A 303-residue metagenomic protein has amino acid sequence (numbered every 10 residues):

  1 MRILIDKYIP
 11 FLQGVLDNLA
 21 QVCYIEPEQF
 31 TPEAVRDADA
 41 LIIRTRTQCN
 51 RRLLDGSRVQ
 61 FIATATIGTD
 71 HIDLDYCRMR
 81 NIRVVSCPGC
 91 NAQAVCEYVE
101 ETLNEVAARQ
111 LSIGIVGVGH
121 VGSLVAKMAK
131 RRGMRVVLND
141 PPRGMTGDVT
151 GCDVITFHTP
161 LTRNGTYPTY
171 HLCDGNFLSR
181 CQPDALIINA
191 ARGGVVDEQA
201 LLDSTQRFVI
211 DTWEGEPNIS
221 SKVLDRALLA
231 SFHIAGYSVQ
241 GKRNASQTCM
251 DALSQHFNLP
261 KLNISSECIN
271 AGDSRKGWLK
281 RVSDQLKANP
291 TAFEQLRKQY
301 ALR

Functional and structural regions predicted by a protein language model:
M1-A38: N-terminal glycine-/charge-rich "phosphate-binding" loop or analogous flexible N-terminal tail
K7, P88, C96, L111-K130: Glycine-rich adenosine-cofactor-binding loop
P10, R131-G147: NAD(P)-binding Rossmann-fold cofactor-contacting core
E26-R36, D140-C152: Short acidic low-complexity segments
A40-A107: Phosphate/diphosphate ligand-binding glycine-rich loop within oxidoreductases
C96-L111, R132, S246-Q255: Oxidoreductase and adenylate-handling cofactor-binding alpha/beta cores
P142-S221: Rossmann-like adenosine-cofactor binding region
D184, A191-R303: Rossmann-like dinucleotide-binding domain for NAD(H)/NADP(H)
